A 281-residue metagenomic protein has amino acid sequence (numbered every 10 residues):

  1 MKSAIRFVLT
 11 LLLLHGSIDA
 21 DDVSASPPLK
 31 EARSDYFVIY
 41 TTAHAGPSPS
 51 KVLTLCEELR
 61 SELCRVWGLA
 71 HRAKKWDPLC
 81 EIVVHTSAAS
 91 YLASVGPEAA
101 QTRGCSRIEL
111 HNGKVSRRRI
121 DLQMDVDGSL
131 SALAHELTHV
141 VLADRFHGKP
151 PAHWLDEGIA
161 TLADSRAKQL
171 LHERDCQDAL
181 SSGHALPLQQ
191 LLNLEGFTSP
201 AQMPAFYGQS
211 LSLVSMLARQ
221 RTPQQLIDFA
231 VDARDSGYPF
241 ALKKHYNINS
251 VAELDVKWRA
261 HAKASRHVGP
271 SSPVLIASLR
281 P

Functional and structural regions predicted by a protein language model:
K2-T10: Sec-dependent signal peptide recognition, specifically the positively charged N-region followed immediately by
L9-I18: Hydrophobic h-region of N-terminal signal peptides that target proteins for export in Gram-negative bacteria
H15, H135, H139, E157: Histidine-centered active-site/metal-ligand motif
D21-A152, P204, Y238-A241: Juxtacatalytic substrate-recognition/specificity segment
P97-D121, G128, H147-P281: Acidic/His/Gly-enriched intrinsically disordered linker/tail segments that often contain short helix/coil "MoRF-like"
